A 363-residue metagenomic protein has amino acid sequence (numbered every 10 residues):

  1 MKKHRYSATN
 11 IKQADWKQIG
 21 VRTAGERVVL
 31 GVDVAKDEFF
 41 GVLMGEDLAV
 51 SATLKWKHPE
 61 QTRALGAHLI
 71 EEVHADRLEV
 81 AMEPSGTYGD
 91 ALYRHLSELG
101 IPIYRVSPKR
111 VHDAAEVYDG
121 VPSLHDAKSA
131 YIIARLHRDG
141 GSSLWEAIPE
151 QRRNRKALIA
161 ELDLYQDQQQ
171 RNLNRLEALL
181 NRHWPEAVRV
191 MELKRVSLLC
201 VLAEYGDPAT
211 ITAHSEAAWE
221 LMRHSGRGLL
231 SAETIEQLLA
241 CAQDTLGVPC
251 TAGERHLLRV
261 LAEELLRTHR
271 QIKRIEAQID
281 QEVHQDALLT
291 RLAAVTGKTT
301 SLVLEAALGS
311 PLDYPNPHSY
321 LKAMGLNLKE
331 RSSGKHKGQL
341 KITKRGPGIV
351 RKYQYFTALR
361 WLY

Functional and structural regions predicted by a protein language model:
M1-Y363: A detector of single, family-specific signature residues that are central to catalytic or substrate-handling motifs
